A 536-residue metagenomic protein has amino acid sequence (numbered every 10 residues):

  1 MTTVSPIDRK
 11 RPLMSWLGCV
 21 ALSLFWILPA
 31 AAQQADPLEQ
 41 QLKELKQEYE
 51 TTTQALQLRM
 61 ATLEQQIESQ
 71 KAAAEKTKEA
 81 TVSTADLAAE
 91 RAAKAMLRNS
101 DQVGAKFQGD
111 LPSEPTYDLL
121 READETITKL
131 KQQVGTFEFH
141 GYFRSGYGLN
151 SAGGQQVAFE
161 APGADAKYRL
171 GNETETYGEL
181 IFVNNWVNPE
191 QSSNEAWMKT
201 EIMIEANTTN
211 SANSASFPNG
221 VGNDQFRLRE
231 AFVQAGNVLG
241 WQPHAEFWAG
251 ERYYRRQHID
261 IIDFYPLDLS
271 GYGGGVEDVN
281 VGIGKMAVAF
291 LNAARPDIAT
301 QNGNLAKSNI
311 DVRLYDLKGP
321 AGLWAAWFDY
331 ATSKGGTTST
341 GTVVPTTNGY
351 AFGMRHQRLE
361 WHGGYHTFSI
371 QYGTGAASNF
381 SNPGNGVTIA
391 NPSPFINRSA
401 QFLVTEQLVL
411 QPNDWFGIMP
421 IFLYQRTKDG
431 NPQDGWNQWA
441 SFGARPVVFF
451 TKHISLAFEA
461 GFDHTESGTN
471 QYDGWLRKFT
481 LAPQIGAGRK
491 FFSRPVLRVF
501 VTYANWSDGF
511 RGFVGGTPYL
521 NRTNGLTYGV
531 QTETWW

Functional and structural regions predicted by a protein language model:
M1-M14: N-terminal secretory signal peptides that target proteins for export/translocation
T2-T3, A32-A158, G163-A166, V183 (+1 more regions): N-terminal periplasmic/intermembrane-space "pro-region" immediately following the signal or transit peptide
W16-I27: Bacterial N-terminal signal peptides
L130-S151, F159, R169-I298, K307-L323 (+2 more regions): Outer membrane beta-barrel
S145-G153, W186, I204-N210, E251-R255 (+9 more regions): Transmembrane beta-strands of outer-membrane beta-barrel pores
K167-G171, F217-D224, D260-Y265, D297-G303 (+5 more regions): Outer-membrane beta-barrel domain signature
L305, I310-K334, T342-G468, G474-L481 (+1 more regions): Detector for outer-membrane/organellar transmembrane beta-barrel domains, recognizing the amphipathic beta-strand
L481, S493, Y519-W536: Outer-membrane beta-barrel "beta-signal"
